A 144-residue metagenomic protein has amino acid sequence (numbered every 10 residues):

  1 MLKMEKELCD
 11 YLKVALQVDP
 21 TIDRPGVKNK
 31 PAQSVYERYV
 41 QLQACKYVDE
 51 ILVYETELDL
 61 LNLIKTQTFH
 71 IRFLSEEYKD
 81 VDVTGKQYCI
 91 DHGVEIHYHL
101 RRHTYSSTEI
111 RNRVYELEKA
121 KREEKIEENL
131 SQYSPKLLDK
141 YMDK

Functional and structural regions predicted by a protein language model:
M1-K144: Nucleotidyltransferase catalytic core that binds NTPs
